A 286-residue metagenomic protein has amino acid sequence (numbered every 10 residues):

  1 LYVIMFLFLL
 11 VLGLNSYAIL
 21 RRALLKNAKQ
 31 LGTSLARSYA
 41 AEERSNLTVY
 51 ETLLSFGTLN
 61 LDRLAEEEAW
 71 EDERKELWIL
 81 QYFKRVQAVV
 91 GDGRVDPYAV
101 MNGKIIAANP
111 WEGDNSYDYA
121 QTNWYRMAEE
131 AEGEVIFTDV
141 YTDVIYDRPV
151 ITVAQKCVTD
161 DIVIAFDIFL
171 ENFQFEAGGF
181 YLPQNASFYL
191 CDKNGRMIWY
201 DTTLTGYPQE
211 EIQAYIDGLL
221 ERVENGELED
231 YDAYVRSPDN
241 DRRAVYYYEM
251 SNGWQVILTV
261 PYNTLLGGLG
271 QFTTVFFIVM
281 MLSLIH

Functional and structural regions predicted by a protein language model:
L1-R22, K26, Q30, F277-I285: Extreme N-terminal signal-anchor transmembrane helix of membrane signaling/transducer proteins, especially in bacteria
L20, F173-E176, L265: Sensory-module boundary signal marking interfaces of small helical input modules and downstream signaling cores
Q30-E134: Extracytoplasmic/periplasmic sensory segments of membrane signal-transduction proteins
D72-K84, N109-T142, F173, T203-V235: Extracytoplasmic/periplasmic sensor domains and loops in membrane signaling proteins
I79-V90, V163-Y207: Solvent-exposed, extracytoplasmic
G93, N102-G179: Extracytoplasmic/periplasmic ligand-binding sensor regions of membrane-associated signaling proteins
R94-D96, V153, N185-S187: Short loop/turn microsegments at loop-to-beta-strand junctions
I162, K193-N194, T205-V275: Extracellular/periplasmic juxtamembrane segments that couple receptor/chemosensory ectodomains to their
